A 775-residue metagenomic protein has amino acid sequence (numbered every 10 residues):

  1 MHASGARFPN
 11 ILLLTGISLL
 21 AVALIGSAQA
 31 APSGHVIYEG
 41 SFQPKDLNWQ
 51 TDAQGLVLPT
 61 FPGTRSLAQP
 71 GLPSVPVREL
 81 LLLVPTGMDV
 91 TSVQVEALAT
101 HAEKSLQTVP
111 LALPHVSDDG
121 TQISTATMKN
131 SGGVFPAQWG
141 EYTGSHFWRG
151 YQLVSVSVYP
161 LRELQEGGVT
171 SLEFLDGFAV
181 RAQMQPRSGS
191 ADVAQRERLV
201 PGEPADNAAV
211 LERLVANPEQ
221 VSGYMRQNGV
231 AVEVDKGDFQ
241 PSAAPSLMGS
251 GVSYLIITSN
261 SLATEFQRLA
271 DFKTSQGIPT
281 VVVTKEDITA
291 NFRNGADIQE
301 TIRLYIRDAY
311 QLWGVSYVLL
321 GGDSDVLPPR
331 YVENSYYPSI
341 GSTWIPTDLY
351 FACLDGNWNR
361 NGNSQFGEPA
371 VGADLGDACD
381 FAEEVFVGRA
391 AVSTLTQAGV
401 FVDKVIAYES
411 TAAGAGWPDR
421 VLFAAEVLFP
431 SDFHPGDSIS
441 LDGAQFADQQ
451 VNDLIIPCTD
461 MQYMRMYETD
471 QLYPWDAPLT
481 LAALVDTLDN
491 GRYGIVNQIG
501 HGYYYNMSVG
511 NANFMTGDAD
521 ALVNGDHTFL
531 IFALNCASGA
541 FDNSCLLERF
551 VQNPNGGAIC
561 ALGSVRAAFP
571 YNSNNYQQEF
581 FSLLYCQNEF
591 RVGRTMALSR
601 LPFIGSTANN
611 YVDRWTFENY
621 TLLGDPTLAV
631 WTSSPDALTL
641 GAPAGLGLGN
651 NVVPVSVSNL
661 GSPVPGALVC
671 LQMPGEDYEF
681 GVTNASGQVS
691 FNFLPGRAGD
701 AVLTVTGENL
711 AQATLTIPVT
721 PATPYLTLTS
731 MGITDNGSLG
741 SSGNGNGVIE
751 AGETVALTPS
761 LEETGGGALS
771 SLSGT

Functional and structural regions predicted by a protein language model:
M1-P9: N-terminal secretory signal peptides that target proteins for export/translocation
L14-A23: Bacterial N-terminal signal peptides
Q29-T716: Cysteine-dependent hydrolase recognition
G140-E141, L640-G641, S741-G745, T758: Short structured motifs
A629-A637, T720-D735: Proline/serine/threonine-rich low-complexity linkers at boundaries of modular beta-sandwich domains
A644-N650, G737-G740, N744-E753: Short, solvent-exposed loop/linker segments at the N-terminal edge of repeated beta-sheet extracellular domains
L668-G675, E762-T775: Short acidic, flexible loop segments centered on an aromatic residue
G752-G766: Short beta-strand elements of extracellular/lumenal beta-sandwich folds
